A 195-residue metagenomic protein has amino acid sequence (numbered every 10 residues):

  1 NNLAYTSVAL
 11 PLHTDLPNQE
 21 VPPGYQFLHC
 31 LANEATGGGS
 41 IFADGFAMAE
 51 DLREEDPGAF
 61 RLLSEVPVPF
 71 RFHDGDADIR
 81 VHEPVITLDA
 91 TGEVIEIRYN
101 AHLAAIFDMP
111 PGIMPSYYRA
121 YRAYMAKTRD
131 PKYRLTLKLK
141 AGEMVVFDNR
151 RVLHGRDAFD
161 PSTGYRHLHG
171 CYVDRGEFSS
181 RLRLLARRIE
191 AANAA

Functional and structural regions predicted by a protein language model:
N1-A195: Active-site environment of non-heme Fe oxygenases that use a 2-His-1-carboxylate facial triad
